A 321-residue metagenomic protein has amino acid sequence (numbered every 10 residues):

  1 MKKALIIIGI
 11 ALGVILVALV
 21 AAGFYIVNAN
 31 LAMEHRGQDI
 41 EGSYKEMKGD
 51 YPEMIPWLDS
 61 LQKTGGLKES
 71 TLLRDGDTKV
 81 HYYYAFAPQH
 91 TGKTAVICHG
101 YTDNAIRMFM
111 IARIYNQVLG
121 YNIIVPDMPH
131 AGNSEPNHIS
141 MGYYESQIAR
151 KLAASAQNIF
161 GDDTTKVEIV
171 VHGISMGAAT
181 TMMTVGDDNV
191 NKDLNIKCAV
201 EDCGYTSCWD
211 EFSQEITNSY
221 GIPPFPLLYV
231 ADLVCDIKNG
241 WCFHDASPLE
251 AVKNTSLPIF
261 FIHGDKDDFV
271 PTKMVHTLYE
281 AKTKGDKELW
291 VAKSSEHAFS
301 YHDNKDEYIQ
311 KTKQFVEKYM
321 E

Functional and structural regions predicted by a protein language model:
A4, I8, I15-L73: An N-terminal hydrophobic leader/cap segment in hydrolases
Y101-I114: The serine-hydrolase catalytic nucleophile loop
I111, P248, L257, P271-E280: Short alpha-helix in the alpha/beta-hydrolase fold that links the catalytic acid
A112-E135: Conserved alpha/beta-hydrolase
I139-F160: Alpha/beta-hydrolase active-site loop
M183-W241: Hydrolase active-site cap/lid region
N254-S256, F261-H263, D267: Short beta-strand/loop motif that positions the catalytic acidic residue of the alpha/beta-hydrolase fold
S295-D306: Catalytic histidine-centered segment of alpha/beta-hydrolase-like enzymes
